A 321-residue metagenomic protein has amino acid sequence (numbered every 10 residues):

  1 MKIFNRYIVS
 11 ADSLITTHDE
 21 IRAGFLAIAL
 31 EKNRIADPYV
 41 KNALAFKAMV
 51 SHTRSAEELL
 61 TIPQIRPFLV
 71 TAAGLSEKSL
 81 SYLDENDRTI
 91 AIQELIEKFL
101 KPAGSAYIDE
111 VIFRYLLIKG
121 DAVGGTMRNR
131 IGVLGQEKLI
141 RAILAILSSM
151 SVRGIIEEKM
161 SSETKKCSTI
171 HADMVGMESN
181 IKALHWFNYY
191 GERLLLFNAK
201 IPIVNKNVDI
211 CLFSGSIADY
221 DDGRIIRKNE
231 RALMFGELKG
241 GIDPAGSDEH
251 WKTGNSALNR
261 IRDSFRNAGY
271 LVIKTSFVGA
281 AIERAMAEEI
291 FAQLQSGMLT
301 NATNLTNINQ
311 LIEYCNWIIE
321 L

Functional and structural regions predicted by a protein language model:
M1, M49, M127, M150 (+5 more regions): Detector for methionine-enriched segments
M1-A142, I146: Nuclease-adjacent, charged terminal/linker segments that flank catalytic cores
S10, T17, D37, S55 (+14 more regions): Serine/threonine-rich low-complexity intrinsically disordered regions
E20, E31, E57-E58, E77 (+16 more regions): Glutamate identity and glutamate-enriched acidic tracts
A36, S55-E57, T61, V70-T71 (+9 more regions): Generic local-structure boundary detector
G132-D173: Extended, H/D-rich, highly charged conserved domains that either
K166-L321: Catalytic core segments in nucleotide and nucleic-acid processing enzymes
